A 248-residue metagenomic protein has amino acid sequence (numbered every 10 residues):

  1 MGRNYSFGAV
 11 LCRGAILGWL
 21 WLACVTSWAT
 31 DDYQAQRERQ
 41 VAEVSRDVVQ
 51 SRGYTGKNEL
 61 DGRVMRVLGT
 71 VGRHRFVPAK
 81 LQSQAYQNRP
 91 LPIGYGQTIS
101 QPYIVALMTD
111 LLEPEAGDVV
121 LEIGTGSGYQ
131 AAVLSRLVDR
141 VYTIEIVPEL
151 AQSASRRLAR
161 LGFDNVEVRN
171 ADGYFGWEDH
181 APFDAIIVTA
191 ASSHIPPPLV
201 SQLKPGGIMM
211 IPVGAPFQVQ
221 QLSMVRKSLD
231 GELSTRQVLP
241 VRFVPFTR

Functional and structural regions predicted by a protein language model:
G2-A15: Bacterial N-terminal signal peptides that target proteins for export
C24-V25: N-terminal signal peptide c-region/cleavage motif recognized by signal peptidases
W28-A79: N-terminal auxiliary segments of SAM/dcSAM-dependent transferases
V48, T55, G214-R248: Active-site capping/gating segments
V77-I93: Short, surface-exposed glycine/acidic/tryptophan-bearing loops
I99-A116: Conserved alpha-helix/loop element of class I SAM-dependent methyltransferases that forms part of the SAM/SAH-binding
L111-L233: Conserved nucleotide-cofactor-binding alpha/beta core module
